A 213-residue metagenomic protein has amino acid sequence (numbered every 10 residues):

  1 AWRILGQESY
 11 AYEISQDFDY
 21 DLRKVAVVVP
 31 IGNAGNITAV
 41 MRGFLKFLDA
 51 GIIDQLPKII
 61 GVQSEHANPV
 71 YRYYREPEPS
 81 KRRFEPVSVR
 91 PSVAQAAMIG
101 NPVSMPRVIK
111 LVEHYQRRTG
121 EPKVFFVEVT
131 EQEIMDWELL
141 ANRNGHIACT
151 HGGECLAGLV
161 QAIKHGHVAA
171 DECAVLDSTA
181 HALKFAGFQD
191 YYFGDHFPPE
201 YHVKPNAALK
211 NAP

Functional and structural regions predicted by a protein language model:
A1-A50, M135-L139: Active-site/ligand-binding-proximal alpha/beta "capping" segment
W2, K46-A148, Y191-P213: Active-site/ligand-binding loops adjacent to catalytic centers
R3-I4, I31-I37, H66-A67, H151-C155 (+1 more regions): Gly/Ser/Thr-rich loops at beta-strand to alpha-helix junctions that form or flank small-molecule/cofactor-binding
L5-S9, T38-G43, P69-R75, A186-D190: Short acidic, glycine/serine/threonine-rich loops at helix termini
Y12-I14, V28, I59, V112 (+1 more regions): Buried hydrophobic positions in well-ordered alpha/beta secondary-structure cores of metabolic enzymes
V25-V29, D54-Q63, D171-D177: Beta-strand segments within the central parallel beta-sheet cores of soluble alpha/beta enzyme folds
V29-G32, P57, I134-K164, C173-A174: Substrate-binding/catalytic subdomain of NAD(P)-dependent oxidoreductase enzymes
R75, L156-P213: Catalytic phosphate/nucleotide-handling subdomain of diverse soluble enzymes
